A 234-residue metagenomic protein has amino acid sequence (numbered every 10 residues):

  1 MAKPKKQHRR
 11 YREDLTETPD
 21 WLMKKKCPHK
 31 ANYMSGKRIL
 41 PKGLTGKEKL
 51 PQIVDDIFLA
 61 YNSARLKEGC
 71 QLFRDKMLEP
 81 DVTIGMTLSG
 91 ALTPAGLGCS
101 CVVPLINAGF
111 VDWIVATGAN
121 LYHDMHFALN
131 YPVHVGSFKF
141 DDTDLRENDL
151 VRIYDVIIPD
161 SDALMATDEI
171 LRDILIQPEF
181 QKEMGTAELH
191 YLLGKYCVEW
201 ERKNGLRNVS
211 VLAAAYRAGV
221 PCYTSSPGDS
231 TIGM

Functional and structural regions predicted by a protein language model:
A2-M165, E169, I174-K182, K195-M234: Metallocofactor- and cofactor-centric catalytic cores in central/energy metabolism, strongly enriched
